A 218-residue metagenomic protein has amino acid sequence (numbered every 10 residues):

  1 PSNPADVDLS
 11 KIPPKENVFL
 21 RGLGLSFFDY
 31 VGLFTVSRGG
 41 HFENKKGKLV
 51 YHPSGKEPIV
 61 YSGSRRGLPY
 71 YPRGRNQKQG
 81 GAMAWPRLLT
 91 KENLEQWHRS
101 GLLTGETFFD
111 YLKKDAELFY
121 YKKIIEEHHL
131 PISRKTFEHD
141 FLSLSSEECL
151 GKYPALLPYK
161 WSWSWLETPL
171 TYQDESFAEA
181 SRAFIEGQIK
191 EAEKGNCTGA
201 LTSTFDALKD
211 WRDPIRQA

Functional and structural regions predicted by a protein language model:
S2-L170: Rossmann-like dinucleotide-binding core of oxidoreductases
E138-A218: Alpha/beta-hydrolase fold catalytic core
